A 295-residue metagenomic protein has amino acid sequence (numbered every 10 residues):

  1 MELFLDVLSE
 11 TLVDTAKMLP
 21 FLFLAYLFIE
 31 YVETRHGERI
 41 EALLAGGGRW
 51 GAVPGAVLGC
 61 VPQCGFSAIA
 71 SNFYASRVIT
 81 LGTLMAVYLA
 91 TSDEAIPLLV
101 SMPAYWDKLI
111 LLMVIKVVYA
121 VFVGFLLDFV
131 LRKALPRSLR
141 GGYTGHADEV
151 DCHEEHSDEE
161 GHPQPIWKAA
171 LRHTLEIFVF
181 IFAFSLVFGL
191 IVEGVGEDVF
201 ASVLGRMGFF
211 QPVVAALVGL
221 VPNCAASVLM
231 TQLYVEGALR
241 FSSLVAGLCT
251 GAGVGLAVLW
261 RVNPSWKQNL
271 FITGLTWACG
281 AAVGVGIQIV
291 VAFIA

Functional and structural regions predicted by a protein language model:
M1-Y31, E38, L111-P212, T273-A295: Selected transmembrane alpha-helices and immediately adjacent juxtamembrane segments of polytopic inner-membrane
H36, W260-C279: Interfacial loop-to-transmembrane junctions
R39-F66: Active-site-flanking structural segment that lines cofactor/substrate pockets
A45-G46, T83-Y88, L270-L275: Cytoplasmic-side transmembrane-helix entry/capping segments in multi-pass membrane proteins
L58-M113, V192-N263: Membrane-interfacial helix-loop connectors
